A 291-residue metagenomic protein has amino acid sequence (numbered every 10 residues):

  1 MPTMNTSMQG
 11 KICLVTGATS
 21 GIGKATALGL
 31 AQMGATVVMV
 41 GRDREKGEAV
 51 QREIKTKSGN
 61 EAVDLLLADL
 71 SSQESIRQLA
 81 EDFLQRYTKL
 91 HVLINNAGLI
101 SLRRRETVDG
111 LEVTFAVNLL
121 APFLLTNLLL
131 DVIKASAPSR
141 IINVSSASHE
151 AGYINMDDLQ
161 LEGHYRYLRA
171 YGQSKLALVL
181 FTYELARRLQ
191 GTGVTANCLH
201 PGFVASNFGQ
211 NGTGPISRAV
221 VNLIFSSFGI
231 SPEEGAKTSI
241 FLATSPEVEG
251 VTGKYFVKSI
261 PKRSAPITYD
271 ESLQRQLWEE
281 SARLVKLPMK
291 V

Functional and structural regions predicted by a protein language model:
M1-F208, K286-V291: Rossmann-fold NAD(P)H-dependent dehydrogenase/reductase core
T16, G163, Y167, V221-F225 (+1 more regions): A short, mixed-charge helix-start or loop-turn motif at secondary-structure junctions
A31, R218, I260-S264: A short small-residue
K46-A49, Q276, E280: A non-catalytic, amphipathic alpha-helix used as a structural packing/dimerization or gating element in enzyme scaffolds
L159, A205-L223: A glycine/serine/threonine-rich, flexible loop-to-helix segment that serves as the NAD(P) cofactor-binding "lid"
S174, C198, N222-R263, Y269-R275 (+1 more regions): C-terminal helical subdomain
Q190, T213, T244-E247: Hydrophobic alpha-helix feature that most strongly marks membrane-spanning transmembrane helices and their immediate
Q210, I267-T268: Short glycine/threonine-rich loop-to-helix capping motif typified by GTGT followed within a few residues by an Asp-Pro
